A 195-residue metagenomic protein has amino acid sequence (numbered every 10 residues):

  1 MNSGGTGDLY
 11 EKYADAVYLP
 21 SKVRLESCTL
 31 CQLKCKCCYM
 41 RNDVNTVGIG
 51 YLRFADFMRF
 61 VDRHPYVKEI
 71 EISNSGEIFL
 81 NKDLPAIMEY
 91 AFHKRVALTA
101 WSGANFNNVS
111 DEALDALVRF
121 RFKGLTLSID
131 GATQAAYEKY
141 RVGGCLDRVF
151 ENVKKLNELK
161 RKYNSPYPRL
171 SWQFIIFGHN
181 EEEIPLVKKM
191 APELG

Functional and structural regions predicted by a protein language model:
M1-G124, A135, K139, G143-E151 (+1 more regions): Conserved alpha-helical substructure of the radical SAM core
I87, A91, L156, V187: Aromatic/hydrophobic pocket-lining residues that form π-stacking "cages" and hydrophobic walls in ligand
L98, G103-N105, V153-E183: Conserved strand-turn element in the central/C-terminal portion of the radical SAM core barrel that lines
A113, G178-E193: Catalytic cores of alpha/beta
L127-I129: Conserved phosphate-donor/acceptor-positioning beta-strand/loop module used by diverse small-molecule
A132: Flexible loop/hinge segments that line or gate small-molecule binding clefts
